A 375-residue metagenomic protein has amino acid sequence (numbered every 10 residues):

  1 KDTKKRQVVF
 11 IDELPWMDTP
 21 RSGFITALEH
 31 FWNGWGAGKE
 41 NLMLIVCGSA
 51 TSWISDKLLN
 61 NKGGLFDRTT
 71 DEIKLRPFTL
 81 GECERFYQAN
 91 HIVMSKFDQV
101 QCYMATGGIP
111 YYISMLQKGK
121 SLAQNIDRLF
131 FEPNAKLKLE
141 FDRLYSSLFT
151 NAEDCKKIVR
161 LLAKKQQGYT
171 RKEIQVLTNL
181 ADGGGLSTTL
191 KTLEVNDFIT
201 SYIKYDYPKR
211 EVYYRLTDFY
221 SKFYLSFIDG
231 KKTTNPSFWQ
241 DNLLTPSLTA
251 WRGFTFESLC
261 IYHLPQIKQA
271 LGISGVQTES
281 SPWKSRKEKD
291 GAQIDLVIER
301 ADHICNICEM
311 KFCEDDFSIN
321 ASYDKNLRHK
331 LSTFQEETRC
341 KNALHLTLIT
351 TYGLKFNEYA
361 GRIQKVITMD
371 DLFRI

Functional and structural regions predicted by a protein language model:
K1-P246, L346: Phosphate-binding site recognition
Y205, V212-I375: A cross-kingdom feature that marks ATP-driven nucleic-acid transaction machinery
